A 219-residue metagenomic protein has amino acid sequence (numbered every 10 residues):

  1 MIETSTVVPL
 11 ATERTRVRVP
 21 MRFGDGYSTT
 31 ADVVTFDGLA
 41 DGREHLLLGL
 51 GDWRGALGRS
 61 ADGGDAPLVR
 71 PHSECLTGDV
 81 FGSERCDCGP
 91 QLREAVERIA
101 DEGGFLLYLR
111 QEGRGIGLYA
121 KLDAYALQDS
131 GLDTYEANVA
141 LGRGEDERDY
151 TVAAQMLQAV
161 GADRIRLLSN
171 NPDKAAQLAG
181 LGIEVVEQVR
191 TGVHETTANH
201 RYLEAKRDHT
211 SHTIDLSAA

Functional and structural regions predicted by a protein language model:
M1-A219: Catalytic domains of riboflavin
